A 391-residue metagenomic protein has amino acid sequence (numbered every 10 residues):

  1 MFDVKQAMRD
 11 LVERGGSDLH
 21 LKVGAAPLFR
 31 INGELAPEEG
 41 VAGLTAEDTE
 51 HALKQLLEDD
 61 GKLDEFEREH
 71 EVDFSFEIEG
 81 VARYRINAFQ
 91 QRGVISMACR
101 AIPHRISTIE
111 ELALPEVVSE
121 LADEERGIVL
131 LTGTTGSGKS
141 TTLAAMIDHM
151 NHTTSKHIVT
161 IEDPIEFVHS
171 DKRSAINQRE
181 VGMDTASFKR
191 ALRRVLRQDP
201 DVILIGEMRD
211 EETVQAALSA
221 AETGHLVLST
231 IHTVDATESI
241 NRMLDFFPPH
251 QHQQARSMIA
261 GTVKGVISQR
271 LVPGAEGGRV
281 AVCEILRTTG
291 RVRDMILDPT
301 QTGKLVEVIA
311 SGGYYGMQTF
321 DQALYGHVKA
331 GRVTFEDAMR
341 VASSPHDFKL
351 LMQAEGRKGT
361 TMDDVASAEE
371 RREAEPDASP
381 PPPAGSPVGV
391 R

Functional and structural regions predicted by a protein language model:
M1-R391: Short, flexible helix-loop junctions that flank or precede catalytic/ligand sites
